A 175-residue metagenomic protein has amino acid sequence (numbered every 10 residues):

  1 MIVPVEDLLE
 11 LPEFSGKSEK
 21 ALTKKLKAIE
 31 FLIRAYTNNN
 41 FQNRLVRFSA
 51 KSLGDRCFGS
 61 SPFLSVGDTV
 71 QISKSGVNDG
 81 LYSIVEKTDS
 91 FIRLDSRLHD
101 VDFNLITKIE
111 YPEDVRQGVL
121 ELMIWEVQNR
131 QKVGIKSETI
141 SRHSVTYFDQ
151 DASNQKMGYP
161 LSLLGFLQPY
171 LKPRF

Functional and structural regions predicted by a protein language model:
M1-Q117, R130, S153-F175: Conserved short "hinge" loops at termini or chain/domain junctions
G118-G158: Long, low-complexity intrinsically disordered regions
